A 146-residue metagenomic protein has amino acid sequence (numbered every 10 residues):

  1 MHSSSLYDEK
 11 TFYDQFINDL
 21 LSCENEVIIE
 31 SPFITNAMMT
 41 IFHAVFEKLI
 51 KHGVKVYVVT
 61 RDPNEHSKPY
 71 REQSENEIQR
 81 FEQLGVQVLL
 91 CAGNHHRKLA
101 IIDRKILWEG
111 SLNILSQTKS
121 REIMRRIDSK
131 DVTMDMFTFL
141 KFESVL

Functional and structural regions predicted by a protein language model:
M1-K10, I28-I34: Acidic/glycine-enriched edge-of-secondary-structure segments
S4, I106-L146: Signature of lipid phosphatidyltransferase scaffolds
Q15: Short acidic active-site motifs
D19-Q83: Primarily the HKD phosphodiesterase
E30, I102-D103, G110: Conserved residues at the C-terminal ends of beta-strands
Q87-C91: General small-molecule cofactor/ligand-binding pocket signal
G93-H95: Short, small/polar residue-rich loop motifs at catalytic or cofactor-binding pockets
K98-I101, R125: Short beta-strand scaffold segments in enzyme catalytic cores
